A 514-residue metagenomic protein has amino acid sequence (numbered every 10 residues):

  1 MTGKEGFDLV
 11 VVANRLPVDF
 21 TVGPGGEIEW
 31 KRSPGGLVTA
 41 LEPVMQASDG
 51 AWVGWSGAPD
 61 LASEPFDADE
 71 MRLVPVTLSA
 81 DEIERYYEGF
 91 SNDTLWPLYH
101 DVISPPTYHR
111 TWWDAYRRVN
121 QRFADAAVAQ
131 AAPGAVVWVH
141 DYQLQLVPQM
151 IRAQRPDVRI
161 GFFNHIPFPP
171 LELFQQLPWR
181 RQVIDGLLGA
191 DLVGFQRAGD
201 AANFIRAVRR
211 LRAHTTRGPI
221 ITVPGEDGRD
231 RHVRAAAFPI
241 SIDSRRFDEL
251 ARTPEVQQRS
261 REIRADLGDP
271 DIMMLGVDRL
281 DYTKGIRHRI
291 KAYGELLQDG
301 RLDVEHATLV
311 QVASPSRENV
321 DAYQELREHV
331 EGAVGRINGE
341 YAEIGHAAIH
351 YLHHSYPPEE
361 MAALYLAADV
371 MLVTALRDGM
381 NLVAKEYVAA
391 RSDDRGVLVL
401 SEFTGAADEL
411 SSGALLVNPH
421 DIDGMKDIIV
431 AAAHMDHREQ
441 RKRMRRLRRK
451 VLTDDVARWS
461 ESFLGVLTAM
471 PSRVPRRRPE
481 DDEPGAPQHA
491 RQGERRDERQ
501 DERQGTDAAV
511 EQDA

Functional and structural regions predicted by a protein language model:
M1-H489, D507-A514: Catalytic cores of carbohydrate-active enzymes across secretory and cytosolic contexts
R491-Q504: Long, intrinsically disordered low-complexity tandem-repeat segments
